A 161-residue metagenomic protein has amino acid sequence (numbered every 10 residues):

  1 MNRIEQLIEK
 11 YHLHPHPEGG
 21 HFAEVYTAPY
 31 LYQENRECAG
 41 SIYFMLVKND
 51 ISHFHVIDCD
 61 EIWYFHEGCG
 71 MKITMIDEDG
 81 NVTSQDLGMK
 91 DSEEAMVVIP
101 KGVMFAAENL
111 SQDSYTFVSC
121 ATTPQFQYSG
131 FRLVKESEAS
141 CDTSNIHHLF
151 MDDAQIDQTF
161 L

Functional and structural regions predicted by a protein language model:
M1-V97, M104-A106, Q112-Y115, C120 (+2 more regions): Non-catalytic, conserved peripheral segments adjacent to functional cores
